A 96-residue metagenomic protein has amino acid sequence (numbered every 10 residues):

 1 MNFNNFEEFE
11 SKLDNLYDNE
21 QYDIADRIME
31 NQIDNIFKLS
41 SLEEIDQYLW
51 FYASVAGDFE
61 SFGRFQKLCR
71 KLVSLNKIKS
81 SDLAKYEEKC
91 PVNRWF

Functional and structural regions predicted by a protein language model:
M1-E8: TPR-adjacent "capping" and linker segments in tetratricopeptide-repeat scaffold/adaptor proteins
N4, S41-E44, D82: Structural signature of alpha-solenoid helical repeat junctions
S11, Q47, F51, K85-K89: "A position-specific structural signal for the A-helix of alpha-solenoid helical repeats
Y17, S54-G57: Hydrophobic/aromatic side-chain positions at a characteristic register within alpha-helices of tetratricopeptide repeats
M29, Q66-C69: Inward-facing hydrophobic residues that define packing positions of alpha-helical scaffold repeats
N31-F51: Short, charge-rich amphipathic alpha-helical segments embedded in non-transmembrane helical bundles/solenoids
I33-D34, R70-S74: Amphipathic alpha-helical segments of tetratricopeptide repeats
